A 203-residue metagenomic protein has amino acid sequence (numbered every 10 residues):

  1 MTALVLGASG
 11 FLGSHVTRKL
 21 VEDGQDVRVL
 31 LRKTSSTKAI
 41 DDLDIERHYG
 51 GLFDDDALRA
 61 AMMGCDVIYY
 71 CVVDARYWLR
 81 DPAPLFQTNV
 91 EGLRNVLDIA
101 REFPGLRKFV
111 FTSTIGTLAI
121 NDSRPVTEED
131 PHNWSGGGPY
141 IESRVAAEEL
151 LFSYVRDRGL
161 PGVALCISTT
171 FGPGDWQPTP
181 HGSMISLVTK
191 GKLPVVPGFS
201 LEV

Functional and structural regions predicted by a protein language model:
A3-Q25: N-terminal Rossmann NAD(P)H-binding glycine-rich loop of SDR-like oxidoreductase domains
S36-D41, I45-E91, I99: NAD(P)H-binding glycine-rich loop region in Rossmannoid oxidoreductase-like domains and their noncatalytic homologs
E91-I141: Conserved Rossmann-fold NAD(P)-dependent oxidoreductase catalytic core, especially the SDR/UDP-sugar
N95, A146, P178-P180, P197-V203: Substrate-positioning beta->alpha
L118, L160-G182: Flexible, glycine-rich beta-alpha linker
G137-V163: Active-site Tyr-X1-5-Lys
I185-V203: A conserved pocket-lining segment of Rossmann-fold NAD(P)-dependent short-chain dehydrogenase/reductase
